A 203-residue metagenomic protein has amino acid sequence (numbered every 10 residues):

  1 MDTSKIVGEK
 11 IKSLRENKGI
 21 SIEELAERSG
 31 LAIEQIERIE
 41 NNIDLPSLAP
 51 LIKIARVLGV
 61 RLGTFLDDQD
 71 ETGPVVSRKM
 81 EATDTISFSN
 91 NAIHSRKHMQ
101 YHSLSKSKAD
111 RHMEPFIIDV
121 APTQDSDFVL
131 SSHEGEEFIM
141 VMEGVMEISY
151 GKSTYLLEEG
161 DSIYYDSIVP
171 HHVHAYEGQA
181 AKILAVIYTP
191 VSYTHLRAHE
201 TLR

Functional and structural regions predicted by a protein language model:
E9-A26, T201: Short basic helix-loop element that most often maps to the first helix and adjoining turn of HTH DNA-binding modules
A49-T64: DNA major-groove recognition helix of helix-turn-helix/homeodomain DNA-binding modules
D67-M99: Short, charged recognition helix plus adjacent turn of helix-turn-helix-like nucleic-acid-binding domains
S87-F88, H102, F116-H133: Conserved short histidine dyad/triad with adjacent acidic residue
M99, S167-P190: Ligand-binding loop in jelly-roll beta-barrel domains
H133-E147: Short, conserved beta-strand element in jelly-roll/cupin
S153-Y164: Short acidic-glycine-tyrosine-enriched beta hairpin
T194-L202: Conserved small/polar residues in nucleotide/adenosyl-binding loops
